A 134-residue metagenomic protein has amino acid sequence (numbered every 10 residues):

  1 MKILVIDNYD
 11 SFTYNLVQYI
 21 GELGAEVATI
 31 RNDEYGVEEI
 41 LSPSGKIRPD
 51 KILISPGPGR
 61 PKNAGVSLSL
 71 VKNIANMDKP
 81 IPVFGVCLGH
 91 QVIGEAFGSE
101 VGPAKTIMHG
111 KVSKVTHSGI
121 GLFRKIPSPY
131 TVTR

Functional and structural regions predicted by a protein language model:
M1-L4: Extreme N-terminal starter segment of soluble prokaryotic enzymes
N8: Acidic di-acidic motifs
T13: Active-site-adjacent helical/loop segments in soluble small-molecule enzymes
Y19-A25: A short, Lys/Arg-enriched amphipathic alpha-helix followed by its capping loop at the start of a domain
E26-E34: A short beta-strand-loop structural module common to alpha/beta enzyme folds
Y35-R48: Short amphipathic alpha-helix with an adjacent loop that forms part of the alpha/beta core around
R48-K125, P129: Cysteine-nucleophile active-site neighborhood
